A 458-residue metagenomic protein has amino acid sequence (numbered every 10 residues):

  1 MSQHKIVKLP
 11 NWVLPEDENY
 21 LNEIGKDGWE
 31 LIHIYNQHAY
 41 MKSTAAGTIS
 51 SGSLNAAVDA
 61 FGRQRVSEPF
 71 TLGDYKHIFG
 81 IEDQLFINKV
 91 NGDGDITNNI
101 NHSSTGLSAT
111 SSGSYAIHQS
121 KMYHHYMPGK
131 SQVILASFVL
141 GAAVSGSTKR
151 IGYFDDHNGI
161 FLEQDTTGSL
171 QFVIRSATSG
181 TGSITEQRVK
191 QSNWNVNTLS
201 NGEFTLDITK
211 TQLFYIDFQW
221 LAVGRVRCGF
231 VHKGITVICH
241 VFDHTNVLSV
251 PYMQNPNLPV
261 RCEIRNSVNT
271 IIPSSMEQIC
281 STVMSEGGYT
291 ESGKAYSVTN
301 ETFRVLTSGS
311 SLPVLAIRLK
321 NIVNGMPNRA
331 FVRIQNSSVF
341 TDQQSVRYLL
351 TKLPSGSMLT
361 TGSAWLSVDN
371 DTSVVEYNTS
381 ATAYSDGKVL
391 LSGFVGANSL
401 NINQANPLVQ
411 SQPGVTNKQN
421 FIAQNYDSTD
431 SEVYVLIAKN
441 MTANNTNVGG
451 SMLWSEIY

Functional and structural regions predicted by a protein language model:
M1-S51: Terminus-proximal functional modules
G28-E30, Y126-L140, G287-N440, G449-I457: Beta-rich globular "head" domains
M41, I272-I279, N444-S455: Edge beta-strands of jelly-roll/beta-sandwich modules across compartments, strongly enriched in secreted/luminal
I49-I174, K190-S192, H244-N324, G396 (+2 more regions): Low-complexity, Ser/Thr/Pro/Gly-rich disordered linker/stalk regions
S145-T166, G234-V237, D430-E432, A438-Y458: C-terminal interaction-tip segments
G180-L213: Short, aromatic/His-centered strand-loop micro-motif at the edge of beta-sheets
G202, H232-N255: Short, solvent-exposed beta-strand-to-loop segments that form ligand-recognition rims of beta-rich domains
T209-R225, V231-K233: Localized edge beta-strand/strand-to-loop motifs within extracellular or lumenal beta-rich domains
